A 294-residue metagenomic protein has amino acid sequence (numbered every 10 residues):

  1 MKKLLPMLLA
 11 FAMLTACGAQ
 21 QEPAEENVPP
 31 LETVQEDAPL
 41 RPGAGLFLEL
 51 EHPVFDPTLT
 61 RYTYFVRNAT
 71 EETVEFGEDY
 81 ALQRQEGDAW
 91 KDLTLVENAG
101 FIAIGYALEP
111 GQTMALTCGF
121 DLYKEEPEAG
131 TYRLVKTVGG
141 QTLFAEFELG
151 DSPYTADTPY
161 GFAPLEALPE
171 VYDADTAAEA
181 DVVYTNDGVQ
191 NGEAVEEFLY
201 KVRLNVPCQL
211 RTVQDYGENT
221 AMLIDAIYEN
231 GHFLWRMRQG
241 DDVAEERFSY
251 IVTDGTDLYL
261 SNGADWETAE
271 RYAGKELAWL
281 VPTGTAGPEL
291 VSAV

Functional and structural regions predicted by a protein language model:
M1-L4, L8: Positively charged n-region of N-terminal signal peptides that target proteins for export
M13-A16: C-terminal motif of bacterial Sec signal peptides marking the signal peptidase cleavage site
G18-Q20: Bacterial signal peptide processing site
E25-I102, T137-T155: Primarily secretory-pathway and cell-envelope proteins
E26-T60, S152-I224: N-terminal export/targeting and maturation segments
V74-G77, Q83-E86, E97-A107, A178-Y259: Mature extracytoplasmic domains of secretory-pathway proteins
L95-R133: Short, solvent-exposed, Trp/other aromatic-anchored flexible loops in extracytoplasmic proteins
P153-L165, V252-V294: C-terminal partner/receptor-binding element of secreted or periplasmic proteins
